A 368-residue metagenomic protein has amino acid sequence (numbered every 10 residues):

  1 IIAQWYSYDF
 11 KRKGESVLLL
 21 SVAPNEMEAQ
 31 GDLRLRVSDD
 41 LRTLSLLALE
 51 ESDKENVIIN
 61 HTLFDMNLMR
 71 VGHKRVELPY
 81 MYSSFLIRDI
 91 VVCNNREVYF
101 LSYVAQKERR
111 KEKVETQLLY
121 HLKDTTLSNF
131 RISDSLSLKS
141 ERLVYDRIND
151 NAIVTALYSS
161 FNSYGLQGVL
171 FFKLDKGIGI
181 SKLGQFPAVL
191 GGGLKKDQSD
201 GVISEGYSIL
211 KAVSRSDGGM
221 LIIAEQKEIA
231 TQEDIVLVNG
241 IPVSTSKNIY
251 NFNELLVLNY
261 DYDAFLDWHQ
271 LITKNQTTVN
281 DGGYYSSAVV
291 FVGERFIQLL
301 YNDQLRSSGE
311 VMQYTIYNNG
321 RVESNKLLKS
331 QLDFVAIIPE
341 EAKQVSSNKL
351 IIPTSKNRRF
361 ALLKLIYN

Functional and structural regions predicted by a protein language model:
I1, E51-E55, A105-R109, S159-S163 (+3 more regions): Short glycine/acidic-enriched loop and turn motifs that connect beta-strands
I1-R34, D39: Post-signal peptide N-terminal segment of secreted/secretory-pathway proteins
I2-D9, I58-M69, E112-T126, L166-I180 (+3 more regions): Beta-propeller blade signature
E28-T43, I87-E97, R142-N151, I203-M220 (+2 more regions): Structural signature of eukaryotic scaffold interfaces centered on beta-propeller domains
Y80, L127-L143, I180-S208, L266-A288 (+1 more regions): Conserved blade-ending motifs and adjacent loop-strand segments that build the rim/top face of beta-propeller domains
D89-G218: Long, internal scaffold/assembly segments composed of regular secondary structure
A156-S159, I209-N259, V279-V322: Loop/turn-rich, solvent-exposed surfaces of beta-rich toroidal or solenoidal domains
P339-N368: Blade-level signature of beta-propeller repeat domains, shared across WD40, Kelch, NHL, RCC1 and BNR/Asp-box propellers
